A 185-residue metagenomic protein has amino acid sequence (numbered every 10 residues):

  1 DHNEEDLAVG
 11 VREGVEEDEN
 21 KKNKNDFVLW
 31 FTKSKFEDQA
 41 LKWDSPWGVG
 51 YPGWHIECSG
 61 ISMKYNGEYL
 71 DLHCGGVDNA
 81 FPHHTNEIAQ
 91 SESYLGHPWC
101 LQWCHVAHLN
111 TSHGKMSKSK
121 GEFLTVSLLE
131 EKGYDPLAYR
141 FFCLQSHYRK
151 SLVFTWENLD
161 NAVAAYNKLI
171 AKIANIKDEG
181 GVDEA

Functional and structural regions predicted by a protein language model:
D1-K177: Alpha-helical recognition segments enriched in aromatics with Gly/Pro capping that present substrate-recognition
G181-A185: Short, intrinsically disordered, charge-balanced linker/junction segments flanking boundaries in proteins
